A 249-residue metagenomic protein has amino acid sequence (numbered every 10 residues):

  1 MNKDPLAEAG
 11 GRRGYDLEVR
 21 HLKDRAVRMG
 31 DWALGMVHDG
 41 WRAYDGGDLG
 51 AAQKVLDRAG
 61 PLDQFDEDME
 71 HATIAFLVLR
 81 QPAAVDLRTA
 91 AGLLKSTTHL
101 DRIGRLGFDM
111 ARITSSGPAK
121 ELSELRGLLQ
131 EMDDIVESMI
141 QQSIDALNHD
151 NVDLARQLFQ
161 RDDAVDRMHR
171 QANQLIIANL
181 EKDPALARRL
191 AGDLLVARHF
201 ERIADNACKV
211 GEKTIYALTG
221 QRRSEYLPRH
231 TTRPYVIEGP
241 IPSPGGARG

Functional and structural regions predicted by a protein language model:
M1-G249: Cytosolic, long alpha-helical scaffolding segments
